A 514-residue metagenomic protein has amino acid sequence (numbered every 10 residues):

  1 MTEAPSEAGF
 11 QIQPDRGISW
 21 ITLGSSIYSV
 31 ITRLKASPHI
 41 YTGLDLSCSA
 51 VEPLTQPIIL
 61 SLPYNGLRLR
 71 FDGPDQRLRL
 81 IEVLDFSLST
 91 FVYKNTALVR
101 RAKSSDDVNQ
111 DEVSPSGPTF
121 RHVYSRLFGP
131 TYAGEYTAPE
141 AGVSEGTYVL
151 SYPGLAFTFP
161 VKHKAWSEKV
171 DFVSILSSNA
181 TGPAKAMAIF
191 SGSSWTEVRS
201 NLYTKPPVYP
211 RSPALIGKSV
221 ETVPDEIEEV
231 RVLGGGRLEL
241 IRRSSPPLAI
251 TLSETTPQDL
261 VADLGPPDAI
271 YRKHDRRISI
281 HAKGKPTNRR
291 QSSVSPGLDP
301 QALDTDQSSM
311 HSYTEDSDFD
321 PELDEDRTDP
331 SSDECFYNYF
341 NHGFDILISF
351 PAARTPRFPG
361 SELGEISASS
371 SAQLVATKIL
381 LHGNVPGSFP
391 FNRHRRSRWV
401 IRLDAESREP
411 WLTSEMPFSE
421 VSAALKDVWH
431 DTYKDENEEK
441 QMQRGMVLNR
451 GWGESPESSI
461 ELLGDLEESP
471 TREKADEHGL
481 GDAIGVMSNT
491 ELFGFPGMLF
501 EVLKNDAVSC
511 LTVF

Functional and structural regions predicted by a protein language model:
M1-F514: Short helix/turn-capping signatures at newly exposed starts of structured segments
